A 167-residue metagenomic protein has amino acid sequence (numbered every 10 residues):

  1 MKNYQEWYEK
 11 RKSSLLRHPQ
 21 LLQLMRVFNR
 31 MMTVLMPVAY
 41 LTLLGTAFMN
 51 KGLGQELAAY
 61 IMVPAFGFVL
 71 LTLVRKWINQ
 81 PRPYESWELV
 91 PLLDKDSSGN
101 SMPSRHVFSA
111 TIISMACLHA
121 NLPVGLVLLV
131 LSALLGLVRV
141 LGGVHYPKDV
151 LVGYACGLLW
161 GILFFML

Functional and structural regions predicted by a protein language model:
M1-A39, Q55, L71-G99: N-terminal transmembrane-helix/juxtamembrane module of multi-pass inner/ER membrane proteins
Q20, G52-E56, P83-Y84, N121-L126 (+1 more regions): Membrane-helix interface segments
Q20, L44-G52, A120, M166-L167: Structural signal for the C-terminal ends of transmembrane alpha-helices and the immediately following loop
L41-L70: Interfacial segments of alpha-helical transmembrane regions
L44, F66, L70, V74 (+3 more regions): Alpha-helical membrane-inserting segments
M49-K51, I78-N79, H119, G143: Short helix-capping/hinge motifs at transmembrane helix termini and TM-loop junctions
M62-R75, L126-V138: Small-polar-interrupted transmembrane alpha-helices in polytopic inner-membrane proteins
E88-L167: Membrane-embedded catalytic cores of phosphoryl/pyrophosphoryl-handling enzymes
